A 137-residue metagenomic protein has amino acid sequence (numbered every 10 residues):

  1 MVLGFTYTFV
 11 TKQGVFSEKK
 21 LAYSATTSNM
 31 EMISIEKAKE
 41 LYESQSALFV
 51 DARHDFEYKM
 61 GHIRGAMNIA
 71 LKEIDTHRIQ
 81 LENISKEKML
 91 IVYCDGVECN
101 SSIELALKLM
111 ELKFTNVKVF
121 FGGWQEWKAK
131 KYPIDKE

Functional and structural regions predicted by a protein language model:
M1-L48, D55-M60: Flexible, polar/low-complexity N-terminal or interdomain linker segments that lie immediately upstream of folded
T26-S28, R64, D95-V97: Second-shell loop/turn segments in exported
K39-L41, D75-E87: Short amphipathic alpha-helix with an adjacent loop that forms part of the alpha/beta core around
Y42, K128-K131: Sec/Tat-exported extracytoplasmic proteins
E43, L48-K72, I91-C94: Mid-length scaffold segments of soluble, non-membrane domains
K72-D75, E98: Short beta->alpha connector loops
E82-W127: Catalytic cysteine-centered active loop of the rhodanese-like fold, especially the PTP/DSP P-loop
K131-E137: Active-site neighborhoods of enzymes that stabilize oxyanions during catalysis
